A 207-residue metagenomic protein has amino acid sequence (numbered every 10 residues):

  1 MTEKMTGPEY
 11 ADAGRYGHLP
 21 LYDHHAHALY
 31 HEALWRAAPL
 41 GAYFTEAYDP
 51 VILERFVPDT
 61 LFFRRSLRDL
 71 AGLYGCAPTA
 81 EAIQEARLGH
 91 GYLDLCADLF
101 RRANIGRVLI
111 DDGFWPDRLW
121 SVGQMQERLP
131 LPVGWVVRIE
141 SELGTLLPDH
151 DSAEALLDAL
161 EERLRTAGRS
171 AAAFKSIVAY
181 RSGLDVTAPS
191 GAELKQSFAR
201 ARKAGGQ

Functional and structural regions predicted by a protein language model:
T2-Q207: Metal-cofactor-binding active-site regions of metalloenzymes
